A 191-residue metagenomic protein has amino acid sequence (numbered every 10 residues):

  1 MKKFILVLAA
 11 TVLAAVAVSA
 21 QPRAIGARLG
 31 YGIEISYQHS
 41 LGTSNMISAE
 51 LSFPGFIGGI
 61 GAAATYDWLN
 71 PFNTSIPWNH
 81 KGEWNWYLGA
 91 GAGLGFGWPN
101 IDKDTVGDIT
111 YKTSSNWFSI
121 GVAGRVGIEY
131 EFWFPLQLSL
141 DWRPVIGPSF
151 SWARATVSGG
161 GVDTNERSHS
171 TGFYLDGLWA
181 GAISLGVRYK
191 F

Functional and structural regions predicted by a protein language model:
M1-P22, G161-V162: Cleavable N-terminal export/targeting peptides
A15-V18, I57, P148-S149: A short hydrophobic/aromatic micro-motif that marks alpha-helical segments and, especially, helix-coil
Q21, L29-I33, G58-A62, W84-W86 (+3 more regions): Residues that define the transmembrane beta-barrel architecture of outer-membrane proteins
Q21-G26, N45-S48: Short, hydrophobic/aromatic-rich segments at coil-to-beta transitions
I25-G30, S52: Short strand-turn segments of transmembrane beta-barrel domains in outer membranes, especially the first one or two
E34-Q38: Short N-terminal binding/cap micro-motifs at the start of the first secondary-structure element
H39-L136, L140, R188-Y189: Gram-negative (and chloroplast) outer-membrane scaffold detector with strong preference for beta-barrel transmembrane
W133-F191: Predominantly the C-terminal beta-signal and adjacent terminal strand-loop region of outer-membrane beta-barrel
